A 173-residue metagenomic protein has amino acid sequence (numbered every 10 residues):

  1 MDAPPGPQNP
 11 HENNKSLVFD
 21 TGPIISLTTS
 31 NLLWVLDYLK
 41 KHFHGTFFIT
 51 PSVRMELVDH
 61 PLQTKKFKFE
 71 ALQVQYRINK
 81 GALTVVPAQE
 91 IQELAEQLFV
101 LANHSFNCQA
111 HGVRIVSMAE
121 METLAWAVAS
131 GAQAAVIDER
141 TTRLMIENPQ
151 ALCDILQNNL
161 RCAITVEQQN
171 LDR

Functional and structural regions predicted by a protein language model:
A3-P4, Q8-Q133, R140-R173: Active-site-proximal, substrate-binding regions of enzyme catalytic domains and RNA-binding/basic surfaces
